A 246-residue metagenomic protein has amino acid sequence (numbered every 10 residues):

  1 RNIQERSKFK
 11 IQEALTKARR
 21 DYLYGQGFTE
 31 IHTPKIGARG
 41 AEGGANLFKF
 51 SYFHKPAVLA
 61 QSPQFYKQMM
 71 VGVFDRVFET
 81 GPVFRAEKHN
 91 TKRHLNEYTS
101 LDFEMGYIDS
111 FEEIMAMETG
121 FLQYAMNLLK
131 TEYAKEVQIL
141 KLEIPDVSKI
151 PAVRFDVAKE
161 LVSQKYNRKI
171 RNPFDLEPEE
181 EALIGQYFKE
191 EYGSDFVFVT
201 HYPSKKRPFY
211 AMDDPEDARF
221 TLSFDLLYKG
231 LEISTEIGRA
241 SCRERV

Functional and structural regions predicted by a protein language model:
R1-I108: Class II aminoacyl-tRNA synthetase-like tRNA-binding/catalytic domains
S7-I11, V58, G106, S110-M117 (+3 more regions): Catalytic cores of large soluble enzymes that bind and process phosphate-bearing ligands
E42-N46, G120-L226: Metal-assisted phosphate- and nucleotidyl-transfer catalytic regions
H54, D75-V77, Y98-S100, G193-F196 (+2 more regions): Active-site lining segments that contact anionic ligands and/or coordinate catalytic metals
F74, L101, D109-T131: His/Asp/Glu-rich mid-to-C-terminal helical/loop segments that flank catalytic regions of hydrolases
F103, E232-I237: Short acidic/histidine-rich active-site segments
I237-V246: Residue-level detector of conserved catalytic or cofactor/ligand-binding positions in enzyme active sites
